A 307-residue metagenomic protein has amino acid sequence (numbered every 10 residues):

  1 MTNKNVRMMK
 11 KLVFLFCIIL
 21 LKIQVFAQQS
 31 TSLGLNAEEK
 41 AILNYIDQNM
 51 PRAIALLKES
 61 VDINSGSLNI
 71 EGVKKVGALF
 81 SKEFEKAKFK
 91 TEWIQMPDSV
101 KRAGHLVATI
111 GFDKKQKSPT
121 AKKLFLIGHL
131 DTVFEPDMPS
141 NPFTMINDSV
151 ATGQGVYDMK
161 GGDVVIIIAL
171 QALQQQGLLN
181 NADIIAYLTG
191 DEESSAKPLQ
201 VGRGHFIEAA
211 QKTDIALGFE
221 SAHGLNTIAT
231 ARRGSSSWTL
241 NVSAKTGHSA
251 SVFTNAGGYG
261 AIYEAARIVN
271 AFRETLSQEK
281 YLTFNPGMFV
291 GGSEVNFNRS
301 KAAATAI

Functional and structural regions predicted by a protein language model:
M1-T31: Bacterial Sec-dependent N-terminal signal peptides
Q29-Q154, Q174-N181: Acidic/His- and Gly-rich active-site-bordering loop/insert found across diverse amide/peptide-bond hydrolases
E59, I167-Q175, R267-R273: Short glycine/serine- and small hydrophobic-enriched flexible loop segments
E135-I146, A231-S236, R299-A303: Short, flexible, mixed-charge acidic loops at enzyme active sites
M159-R233, G291-N296: Acidic/histidine-rich catalytic neighborhood of metal-dependent amide-processing enzymes
I207-R267, A303: Metal-dependent peptidase/peptidase-like ectodomains
T230, V252-I307: Acidic-enriched catalytic cores of C-N bond-cleaving enzymes acting on peptides and small amides
